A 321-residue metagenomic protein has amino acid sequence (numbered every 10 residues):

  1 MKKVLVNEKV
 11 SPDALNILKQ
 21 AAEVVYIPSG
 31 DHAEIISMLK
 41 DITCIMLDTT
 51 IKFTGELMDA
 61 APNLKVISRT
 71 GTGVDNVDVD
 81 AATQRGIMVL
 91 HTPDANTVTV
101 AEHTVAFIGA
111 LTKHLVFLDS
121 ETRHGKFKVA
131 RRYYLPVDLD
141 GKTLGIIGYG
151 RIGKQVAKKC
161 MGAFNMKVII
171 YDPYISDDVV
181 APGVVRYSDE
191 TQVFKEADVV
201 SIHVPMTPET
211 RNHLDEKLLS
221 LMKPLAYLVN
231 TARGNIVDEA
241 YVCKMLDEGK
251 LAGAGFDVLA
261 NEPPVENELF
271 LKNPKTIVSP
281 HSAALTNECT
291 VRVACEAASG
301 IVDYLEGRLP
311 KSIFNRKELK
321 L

Functional and structural regions predicted by a protein language model:
M1, L64, D140-G141, E216 (+1 more regions): Phosphate-coordination loops involved in phosphoryl transfer and adenosine-cofactor binding
M1-I42, I169, L305, N315 (+1 more regions): N-terminal glycine-/charge-rich "phosphate-binding" loop or analogous flexible N-terminal tail
V6, V25, T43-R123: Phosphate/diphosphate ligand-binding glycine-rich loop within oxidoreductases
T43-C44, V66, V199, Y227 (+2 more regions): Short, Asp-centered acidic motifs that coordinate Mg2+ and/or phosphate in catalytic or ligand-binding sites
I51-L57, I169, P173-L269: Rossmann-like adenosine-cofactor binding region
R85, P93-T143, Q155-A163, P310-F314: Phosphate-binding beta-alpha-beta segment of Rossmann-like dinucleotide-binding domains, i.e., the NAD(P)
V89-L90, E216, L225-L321: Rossmann-like dinucleotide-binding domain for NAD(H)/NADP(H)
Y149-G150: Glycine-rich Rossmann-fold phosphate-binding loop(s) that bind the pyrophosphate of adenine dinucleotide cofactors
